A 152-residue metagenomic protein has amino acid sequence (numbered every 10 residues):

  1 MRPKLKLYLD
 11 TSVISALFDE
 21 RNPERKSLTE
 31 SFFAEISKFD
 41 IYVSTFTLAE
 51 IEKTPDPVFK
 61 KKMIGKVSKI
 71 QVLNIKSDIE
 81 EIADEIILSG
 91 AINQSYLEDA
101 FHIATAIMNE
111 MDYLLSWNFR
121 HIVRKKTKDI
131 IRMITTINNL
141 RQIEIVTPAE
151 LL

Functional and structural regions predicted by a protein language model:
M1-V43, E50-I64, I70, L88-Q94 (+2 more regions): Short, well-structured N-terminal submotif of metal-dependent ribonuclease cores
K6, D40, L114, I143-E144: A residue-level structural signature of the nucleotidyltransferase/glycosyltransferase Rossmann-like core
Y42, L73, E144-V146: General small-molecule cofactor/ligand-binding pocket signal
T45, K76, A149: Residues at the C-termini of beta-strands that transition into short coil/loop
V72-K128, L152: Active-site neighborhoods of divalent-metal-dependent phosphate/nucleic-acid chemistry enzymes
T136: Catalytic and substrate-binding regions of cell-wall glycan-acting enzymes that process beta-1,4-linked
N139-L152: Short, C-terminally biased terminal segments at protein or domain edges
